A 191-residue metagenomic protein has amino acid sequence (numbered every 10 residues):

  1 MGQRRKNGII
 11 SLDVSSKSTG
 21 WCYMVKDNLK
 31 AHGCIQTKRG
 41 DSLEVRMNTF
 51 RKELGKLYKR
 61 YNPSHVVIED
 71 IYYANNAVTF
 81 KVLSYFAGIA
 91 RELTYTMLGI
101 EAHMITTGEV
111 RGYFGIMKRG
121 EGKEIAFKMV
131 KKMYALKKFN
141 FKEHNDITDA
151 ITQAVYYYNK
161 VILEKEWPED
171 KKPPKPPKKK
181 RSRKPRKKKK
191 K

Functional and structural regions predicted by a protein language model:
M1-K191: Phosphate- and other anionic-substrate recognition elements at nucleic-acid/protein interfaces
